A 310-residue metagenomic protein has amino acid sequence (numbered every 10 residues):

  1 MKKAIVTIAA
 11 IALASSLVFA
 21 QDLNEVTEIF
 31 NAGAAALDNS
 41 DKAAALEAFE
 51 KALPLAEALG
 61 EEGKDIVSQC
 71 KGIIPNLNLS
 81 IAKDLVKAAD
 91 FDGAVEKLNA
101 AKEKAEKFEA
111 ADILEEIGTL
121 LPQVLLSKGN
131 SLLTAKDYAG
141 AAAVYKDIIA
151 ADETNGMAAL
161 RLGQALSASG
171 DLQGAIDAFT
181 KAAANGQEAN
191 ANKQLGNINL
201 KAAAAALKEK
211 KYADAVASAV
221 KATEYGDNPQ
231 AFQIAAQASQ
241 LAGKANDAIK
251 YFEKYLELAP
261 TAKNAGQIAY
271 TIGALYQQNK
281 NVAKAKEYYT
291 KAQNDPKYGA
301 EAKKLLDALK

Functional and structural regions predicted by a protein language model:
K2-V6, L13, L17-K83, K87-A88 (+3 more regions): N-terminal leader/linker segments that initiate helical-solenoid repeat arrays
V26, G60, S68, P75 (+8 more regions): Helix-start (N-cap) detector for alpha-helical repeat units in TPR-like alpha-solenoids, especially tetratricopeptide
D38, N76, S80, K87 (+10 more regions): Register position in tetratricopeptide repeats
E57, E106, E153, G186-Q187 (+3 more regions): Short coil turns that delineate tetratricopeptide repeat
I66-Q69, I73, S80, I113-E116 (+8 more regions): Canonical tetratricopeptide repeat
K208-A213, A217, K263-G266, Y270-K310: Terminal, low-structured helical/coil segments at or just beyond the last alpha-helical repeat
